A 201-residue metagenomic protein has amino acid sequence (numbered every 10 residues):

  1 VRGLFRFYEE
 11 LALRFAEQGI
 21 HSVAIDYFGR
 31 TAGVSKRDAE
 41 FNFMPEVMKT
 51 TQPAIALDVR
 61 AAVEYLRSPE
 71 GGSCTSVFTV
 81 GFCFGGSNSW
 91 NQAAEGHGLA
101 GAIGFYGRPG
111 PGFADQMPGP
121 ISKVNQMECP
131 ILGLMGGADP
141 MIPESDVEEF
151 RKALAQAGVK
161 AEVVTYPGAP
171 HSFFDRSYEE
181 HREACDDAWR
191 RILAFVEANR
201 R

Functional and structural regions predicted by a protein language model:
V1-R201: N-terminal cap/leader regions of alpha/beta-hydrolase-fold enzymes, predominantly small-molecule hydrolases
